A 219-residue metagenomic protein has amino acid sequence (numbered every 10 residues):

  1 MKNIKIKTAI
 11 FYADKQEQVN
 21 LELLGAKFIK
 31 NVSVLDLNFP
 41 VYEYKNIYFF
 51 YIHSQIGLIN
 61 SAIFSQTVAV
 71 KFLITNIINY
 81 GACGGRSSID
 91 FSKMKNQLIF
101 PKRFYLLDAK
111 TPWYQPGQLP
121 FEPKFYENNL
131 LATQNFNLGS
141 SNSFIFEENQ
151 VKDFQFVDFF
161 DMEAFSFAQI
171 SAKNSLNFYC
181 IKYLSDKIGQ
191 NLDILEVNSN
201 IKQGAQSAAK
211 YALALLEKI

Functional and structural regions predicted by a protein language model:
M1-N3, V151-K152: A short acidic-Thr-Gly-centered motif at the start of a beta-strand
K2-A9, I47: Extreme N-terminal starter segment of soluble prokaryotic enzymes
K7-S33: N-terminal beta1-alpha1 ligand-phosphate binding loop
V34-I219: Glycine-rich phosphate- or other oxyanion-binding loops that anchor nucleotides, phosphorylated ligands
